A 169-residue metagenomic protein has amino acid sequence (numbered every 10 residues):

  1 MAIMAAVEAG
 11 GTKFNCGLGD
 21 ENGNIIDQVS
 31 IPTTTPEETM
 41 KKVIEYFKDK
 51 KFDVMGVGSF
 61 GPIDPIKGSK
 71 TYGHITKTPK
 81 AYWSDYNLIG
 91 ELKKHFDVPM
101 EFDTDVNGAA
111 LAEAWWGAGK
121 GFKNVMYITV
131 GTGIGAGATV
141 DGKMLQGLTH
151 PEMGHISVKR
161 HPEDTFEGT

Functional and structural regions predicted by a protein language model:
A2-E8, V125-I128: Two-metal-ion RNase H-like nuclease active-site motif
M4-G61, I66: Conserved phosphate-binding loops in N-terminal lobes of ATP-dependent enzymes of the actin/Hsp70/sugar-kinase
E8, D105, G131: Conserved G/P- and acidic residue-centered "switch" motifs that form tight phosphate/ATP-binding loops in soluble
T12-K13, G108, T132-I134: Conserved A3 ("GATE") glycine/threonine-rich loop of ANL adenylate-forming enzymes
K13, I25, K70, I75 (+1 more regions): Hydrophobic "anchor" residues
G17-G19, D27-V29, T34-E37, H95 (+2 more regions): Glycine/GP-enriched mid-protein hinge/lid loop-to-helix segment characteristic of carbohydrate kinases
E21, I66, T71, V140-D141: Short, ordered coil/turn segments that flank beta-strands lining enzyme active or ligand-binding pockets
T34-P36, M40-K41, V54, I63-N124 (+1 more regions): Glycine-rich phosphate-binding loop and adjoining helix at the ATP-binding site of ATP-dependent phosphoryl-transfer
